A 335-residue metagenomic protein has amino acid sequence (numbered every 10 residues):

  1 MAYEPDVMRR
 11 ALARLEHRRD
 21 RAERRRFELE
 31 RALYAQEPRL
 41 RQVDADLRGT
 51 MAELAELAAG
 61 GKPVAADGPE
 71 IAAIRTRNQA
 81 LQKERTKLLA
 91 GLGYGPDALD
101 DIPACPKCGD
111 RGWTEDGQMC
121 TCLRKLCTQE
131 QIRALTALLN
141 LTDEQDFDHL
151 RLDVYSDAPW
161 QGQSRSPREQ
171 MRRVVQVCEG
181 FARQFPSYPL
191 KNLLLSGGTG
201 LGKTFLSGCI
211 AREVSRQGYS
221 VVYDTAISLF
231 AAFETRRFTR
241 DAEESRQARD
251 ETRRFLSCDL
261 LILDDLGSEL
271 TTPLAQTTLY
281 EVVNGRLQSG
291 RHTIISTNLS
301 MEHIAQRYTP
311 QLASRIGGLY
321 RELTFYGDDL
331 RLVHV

Functional and structural regions predicted by a protein language model:
M1-A13, R18-R48: Short, charge/polar-rich alpha-helical segments
G93-Q145: Interdomain "pre-motor" coupling segment immediately N-terminal to P-loop NTPase/helicase cores
D143, F147-L193: Pre-Walker A (pre-P-loop) alpha-helix and adjacent loop at the N terminus of AAA/AAA+ ATPase modules, a conserved
P159-V174, S215-S257: Short glycine-rich substrate-engagement loop in P-loop NTPases that contacts/grips substrate
L190-L206: Walker A/P-loop nucleotide-binding motif
K191, Y219-S220, S257-L260, S289-I295: Loop/turn-to-beta-strand initiation segments
F205-G218: P-loop NTPase Walker A phosphate-binding motif
A211, L229-F238, R246, L266-V335: Replace "adjacent to P-loop NTPase cores in ATP/GTP-dependent enzymes" with "adjacent to NTP-binding cores
